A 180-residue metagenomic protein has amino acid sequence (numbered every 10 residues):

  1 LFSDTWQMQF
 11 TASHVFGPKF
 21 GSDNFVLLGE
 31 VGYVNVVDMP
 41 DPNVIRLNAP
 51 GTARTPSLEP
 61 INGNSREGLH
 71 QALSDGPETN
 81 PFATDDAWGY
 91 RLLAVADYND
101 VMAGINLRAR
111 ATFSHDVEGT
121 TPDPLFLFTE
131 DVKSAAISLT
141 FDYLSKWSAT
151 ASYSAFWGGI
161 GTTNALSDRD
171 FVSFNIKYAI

Functional and structural regions predicted by a protein language model:
L1-A72, E78, R91-L93, A111: Long, K/E/R/D-enriched contiguous segments that form extended
L1-D4, P81-D86, L125-D131, T163-R169: Replace "Gram-negative outer membrane beta-barrel proteins" with "bacterial and organellar outer membrane beta-barrel
Q9-T11, R91-V95, S134-S138, S173-N175: Membrane-embedded beta-strand positions in outer-membrane beta-barrel channels/transporters
F16, V31-V37, A96-D100, F113-G119 (+2 more regions): Transmembrane beta-strands of outer-membrane beta-barrel pores
G17-L27, N99-R108, T140, L144-K146: Short loop/turn motifs that connect adjacent beta-strands in outer-membrane beta-barrel proteins
V26-G32, R108-S114, T140, T150-S154 (+1 more regions): Transmembrane beta-strands of outer-membrane beta-barrel proteins
M39-R46, G119-F128, G159-S167: Outer-membrane beta-barrel translocator domains and adjoining extracellular loop/strand segments of Gram-negative
S167-I180: Outer-membrane beta-barrel "beta-signal"
